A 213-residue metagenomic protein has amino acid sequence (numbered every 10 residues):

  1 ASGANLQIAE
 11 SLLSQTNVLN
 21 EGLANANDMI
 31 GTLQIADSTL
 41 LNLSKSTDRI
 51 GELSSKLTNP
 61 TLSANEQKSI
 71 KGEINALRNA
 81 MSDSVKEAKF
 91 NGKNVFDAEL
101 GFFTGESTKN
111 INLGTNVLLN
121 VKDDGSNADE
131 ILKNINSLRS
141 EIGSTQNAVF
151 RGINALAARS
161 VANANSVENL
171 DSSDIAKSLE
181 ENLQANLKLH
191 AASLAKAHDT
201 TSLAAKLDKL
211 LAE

Functional and structural regions predicted by a protein language model:
S2-G3, A9-E10, S14, L23-E213: Amphipathic alpha-helical coiled-coil/heptad-repeat segments
